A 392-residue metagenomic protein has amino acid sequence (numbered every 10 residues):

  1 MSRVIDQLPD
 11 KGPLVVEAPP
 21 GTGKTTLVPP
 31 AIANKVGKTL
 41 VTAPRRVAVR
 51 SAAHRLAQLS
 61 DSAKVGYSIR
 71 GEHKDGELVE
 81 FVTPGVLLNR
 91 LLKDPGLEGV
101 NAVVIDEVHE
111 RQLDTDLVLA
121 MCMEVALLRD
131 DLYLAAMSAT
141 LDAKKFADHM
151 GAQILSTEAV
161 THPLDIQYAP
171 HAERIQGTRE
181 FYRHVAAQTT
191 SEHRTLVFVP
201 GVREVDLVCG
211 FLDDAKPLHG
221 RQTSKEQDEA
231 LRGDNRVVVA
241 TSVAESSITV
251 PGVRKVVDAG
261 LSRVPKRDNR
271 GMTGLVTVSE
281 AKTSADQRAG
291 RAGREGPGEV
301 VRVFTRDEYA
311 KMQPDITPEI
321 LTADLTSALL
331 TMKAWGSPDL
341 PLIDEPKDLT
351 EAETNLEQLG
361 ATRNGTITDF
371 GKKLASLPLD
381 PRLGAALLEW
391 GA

Functional and structural regions predicted by a protein language model:
M1-A386: P-loop NTPase motor module signature
L388, A392: Divalent metal-dependent catalytic cores for phosphoryl transfer on phosphate-bearing substrates
